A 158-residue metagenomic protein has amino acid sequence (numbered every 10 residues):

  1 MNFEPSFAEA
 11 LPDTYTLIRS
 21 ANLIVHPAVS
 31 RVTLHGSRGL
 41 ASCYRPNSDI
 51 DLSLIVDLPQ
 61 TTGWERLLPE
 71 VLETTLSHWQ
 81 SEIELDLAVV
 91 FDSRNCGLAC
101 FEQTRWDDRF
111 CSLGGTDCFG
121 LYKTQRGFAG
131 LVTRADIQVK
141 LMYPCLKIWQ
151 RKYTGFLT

Functional and structural regions predicted by a protein language model:
M1-T33, G39-N47, V56-T158: Catalytic core of pol beta-like nucleotidyltransferases
